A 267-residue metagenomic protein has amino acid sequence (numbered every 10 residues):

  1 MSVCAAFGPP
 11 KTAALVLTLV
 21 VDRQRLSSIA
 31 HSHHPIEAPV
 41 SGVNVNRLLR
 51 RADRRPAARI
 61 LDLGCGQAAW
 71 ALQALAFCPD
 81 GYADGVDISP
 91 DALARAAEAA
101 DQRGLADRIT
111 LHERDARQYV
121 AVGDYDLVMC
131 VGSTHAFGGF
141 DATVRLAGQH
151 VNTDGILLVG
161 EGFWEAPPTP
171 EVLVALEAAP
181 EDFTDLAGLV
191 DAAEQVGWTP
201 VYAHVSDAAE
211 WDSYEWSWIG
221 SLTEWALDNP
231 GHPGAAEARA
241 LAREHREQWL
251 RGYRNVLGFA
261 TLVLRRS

Functional and structural regions predicted by a protein language model:
A38-P56: Conserved alpha-helix/loop element of class I SAM-dependent methyltransferases that forms part of the SAM/SAH-binding
A57-G66: Conserved class I S-adenosyl-L-methionine
A69-Q118: Class I SAM-dependent methyltransferase SAM/SAH-binding core
Q118-V128: A short acidic, Gly/Pro-enriched loop at the edge of an enzyme's catalytic core that lines a small-molecule cofactor
L127-F140: A short SAM/SAH-binding and catalytic strip from SAM-dependent methyltransferases
D141-I156: A short glycine-rich, Lys/Arg-flanked "PGG" loop and its adjoining helix->strand segment in the class I
G162-P180: Short, glycine-/aromatic-enriched active-site segment of Class I SAM-dependent methyltransferases
Y202-S267: Conserved Class I S-adenosyl-L-methionine
